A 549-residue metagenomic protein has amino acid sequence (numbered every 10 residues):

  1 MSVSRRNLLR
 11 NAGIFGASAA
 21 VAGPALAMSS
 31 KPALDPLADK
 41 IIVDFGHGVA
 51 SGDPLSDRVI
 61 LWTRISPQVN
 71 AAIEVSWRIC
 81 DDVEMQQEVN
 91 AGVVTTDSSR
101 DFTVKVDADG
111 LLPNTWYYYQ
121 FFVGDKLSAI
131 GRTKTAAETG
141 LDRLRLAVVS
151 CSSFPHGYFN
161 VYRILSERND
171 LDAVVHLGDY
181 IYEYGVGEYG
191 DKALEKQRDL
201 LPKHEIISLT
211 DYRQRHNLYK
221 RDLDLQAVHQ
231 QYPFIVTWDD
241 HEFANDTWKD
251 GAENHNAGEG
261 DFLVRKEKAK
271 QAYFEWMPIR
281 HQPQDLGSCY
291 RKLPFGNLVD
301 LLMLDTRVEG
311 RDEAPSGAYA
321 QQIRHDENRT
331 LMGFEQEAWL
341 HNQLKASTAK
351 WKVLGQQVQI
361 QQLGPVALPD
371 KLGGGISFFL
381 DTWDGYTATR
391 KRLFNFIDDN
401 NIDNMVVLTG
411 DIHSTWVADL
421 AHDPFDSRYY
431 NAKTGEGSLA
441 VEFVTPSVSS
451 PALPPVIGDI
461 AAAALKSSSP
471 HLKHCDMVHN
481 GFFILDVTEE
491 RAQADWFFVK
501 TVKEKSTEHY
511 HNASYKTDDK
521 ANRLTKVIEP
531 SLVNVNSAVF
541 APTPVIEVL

Functional and structural regions predicted by a protein language model:
S2-R5, L9-L549: Metal-dependent phosphoester/phosphodiester hydrolase catalytic core
